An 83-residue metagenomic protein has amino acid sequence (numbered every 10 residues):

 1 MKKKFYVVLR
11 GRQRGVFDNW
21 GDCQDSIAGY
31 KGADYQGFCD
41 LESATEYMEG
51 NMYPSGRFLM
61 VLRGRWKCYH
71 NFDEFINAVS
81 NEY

Functional and structural regions predicted by a protein language model:
M1-Y83: Protein-protein interaction regions
